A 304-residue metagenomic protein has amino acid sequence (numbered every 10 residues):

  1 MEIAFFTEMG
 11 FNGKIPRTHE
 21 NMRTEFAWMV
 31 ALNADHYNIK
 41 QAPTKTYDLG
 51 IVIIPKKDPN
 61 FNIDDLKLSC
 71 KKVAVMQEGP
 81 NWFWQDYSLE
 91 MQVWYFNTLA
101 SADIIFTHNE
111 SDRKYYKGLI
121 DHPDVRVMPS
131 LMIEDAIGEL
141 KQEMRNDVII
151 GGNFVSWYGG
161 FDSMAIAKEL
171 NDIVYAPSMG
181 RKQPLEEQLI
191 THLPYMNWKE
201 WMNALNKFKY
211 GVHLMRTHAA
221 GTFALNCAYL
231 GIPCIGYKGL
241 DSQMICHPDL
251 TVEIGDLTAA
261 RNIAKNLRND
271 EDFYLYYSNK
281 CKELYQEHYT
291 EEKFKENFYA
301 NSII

Functional and structural regions predicted by a protein language model:
M1-D65, Y116, I235, D249-E253 (+1 more regions): N-terminal pre-catalytic "stem/leader" segment of glycosyltransferase-like enzymes
I15-R17, N21, E134-I137, K141-E187 (+1 more regions): Conserved catalytic-core segment of nucleotide-activated headgroup transferases in glycan assembly
L49-I54, D64-Q85: Active-site proximal beta-strand in glycosyltransferases
Y87-I105: Membrane-proximal helix-turn-helix segments that form the acceptor-binding/catalytic region of lipid-linked
D103-Y115, D121-G138: Donor nucleotide-sugar binding/catalytic pocket of nucleotide-sugar-dependent glycosyltransferases
N206-A219, I232: Acidic donor-binding loop of glycosyltransferase active sites
P248-T258, N266-E271: Conserved acidic donor-binding segment of nucleotide-sugar-dependent glycosyltransferases
N269-I303: A charged, aromatic-enriched C-terminal amphipathic alpha-helix characteristic of glycosyltransferases across folds
